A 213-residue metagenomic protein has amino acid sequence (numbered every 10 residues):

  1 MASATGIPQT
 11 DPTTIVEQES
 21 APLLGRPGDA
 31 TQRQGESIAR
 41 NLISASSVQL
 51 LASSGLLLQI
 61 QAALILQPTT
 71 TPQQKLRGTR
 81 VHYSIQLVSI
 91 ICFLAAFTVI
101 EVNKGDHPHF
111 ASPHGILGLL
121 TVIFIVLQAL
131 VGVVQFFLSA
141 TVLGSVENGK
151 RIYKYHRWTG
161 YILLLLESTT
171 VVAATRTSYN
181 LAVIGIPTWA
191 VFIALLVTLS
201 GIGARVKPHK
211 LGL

Functional and structural regions predicted by a protein language model:
A2-L213: Membrane-embedded alpha-helical bundles that constitute the cytochrome b-like, heme-associated redox core of multi-pass
